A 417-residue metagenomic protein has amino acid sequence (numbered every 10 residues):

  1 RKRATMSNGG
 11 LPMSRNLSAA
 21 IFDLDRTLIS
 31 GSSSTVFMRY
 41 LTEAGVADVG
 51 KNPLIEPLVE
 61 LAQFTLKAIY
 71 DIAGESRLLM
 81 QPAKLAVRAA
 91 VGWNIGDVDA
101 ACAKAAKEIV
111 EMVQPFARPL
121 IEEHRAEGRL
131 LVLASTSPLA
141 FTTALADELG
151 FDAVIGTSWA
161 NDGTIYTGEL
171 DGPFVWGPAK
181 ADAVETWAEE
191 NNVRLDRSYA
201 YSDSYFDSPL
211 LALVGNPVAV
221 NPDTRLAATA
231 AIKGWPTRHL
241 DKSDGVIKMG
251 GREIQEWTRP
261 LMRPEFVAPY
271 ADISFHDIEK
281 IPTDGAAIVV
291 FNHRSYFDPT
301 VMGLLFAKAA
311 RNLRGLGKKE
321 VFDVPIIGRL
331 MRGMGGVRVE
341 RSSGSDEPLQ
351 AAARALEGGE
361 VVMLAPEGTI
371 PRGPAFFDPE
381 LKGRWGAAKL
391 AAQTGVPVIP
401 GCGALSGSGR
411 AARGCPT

Functional and structural regions predicted by a protein language model:
R1-L24, E43-A44: Non-catalytic pre-domain segments flanking phosphatase-related domains
S14-L17, D99-A101, K107-M262: C-terminal cap/substrate-recognition subdomain and adjoining C-terminal extension of metal-dependent phosphatase-like
L17-S33, L211: Asp-based phosphoryl-transfer active-site loop
D23, T157, Y201, V220 (+2 more regions): Conserved residues at the C-terminal ends of beta-strands
S30, L133, I155-G156, H239 (+4 more regions): Hydrophobic residues in well-ordered beta-strands that form the structural core
G31-S34, T42-P119, E123: A metal-dependent, Asp-based hydrolase signature
V91-Q114, I121, D241-H293, F297-V301 (+1 more regions): Membrane-anchoring hydrophobic helices of lipid-metabolizing enzymes
F174-D182, T186, D272-T417: Soluble catalytic domains of membrane acyltransferases
